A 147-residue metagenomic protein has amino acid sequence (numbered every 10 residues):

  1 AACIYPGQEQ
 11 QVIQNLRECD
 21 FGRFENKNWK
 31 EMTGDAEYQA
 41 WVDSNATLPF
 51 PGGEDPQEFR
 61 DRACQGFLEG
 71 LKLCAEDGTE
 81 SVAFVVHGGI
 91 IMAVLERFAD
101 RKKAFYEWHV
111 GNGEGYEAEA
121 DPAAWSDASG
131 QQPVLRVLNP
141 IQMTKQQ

Functional and structural regions predicted by a protein language model:
A1-E37: Phosphate-coordination/substrate-recognition cap region in phosphate-metabolizing enzymes
C3, A93-R97: Active-site signature of alpha/beta-hydrolase-fold catalytic machinery across serine- and Asp/Cys-nucleophile hydrolases
C19-K30, K72-E80, E96-Q147: Acidic, low-complexity terminal tails and accessory targeting/binding regions of phosphate-metabolizing enzymes
Q39-E58: Short glycine/proline- and acidic residue-enriched helix-loop micro-motifs that form flexible lids or anion-recognition
R60, C64-A75: Generic structural signal for well-ordered alpha-helical scaffold segments
G66, I90-I91: Alpha-helix capping/helix-boundary segments
G78-G88: Generic beta-sheet signal
